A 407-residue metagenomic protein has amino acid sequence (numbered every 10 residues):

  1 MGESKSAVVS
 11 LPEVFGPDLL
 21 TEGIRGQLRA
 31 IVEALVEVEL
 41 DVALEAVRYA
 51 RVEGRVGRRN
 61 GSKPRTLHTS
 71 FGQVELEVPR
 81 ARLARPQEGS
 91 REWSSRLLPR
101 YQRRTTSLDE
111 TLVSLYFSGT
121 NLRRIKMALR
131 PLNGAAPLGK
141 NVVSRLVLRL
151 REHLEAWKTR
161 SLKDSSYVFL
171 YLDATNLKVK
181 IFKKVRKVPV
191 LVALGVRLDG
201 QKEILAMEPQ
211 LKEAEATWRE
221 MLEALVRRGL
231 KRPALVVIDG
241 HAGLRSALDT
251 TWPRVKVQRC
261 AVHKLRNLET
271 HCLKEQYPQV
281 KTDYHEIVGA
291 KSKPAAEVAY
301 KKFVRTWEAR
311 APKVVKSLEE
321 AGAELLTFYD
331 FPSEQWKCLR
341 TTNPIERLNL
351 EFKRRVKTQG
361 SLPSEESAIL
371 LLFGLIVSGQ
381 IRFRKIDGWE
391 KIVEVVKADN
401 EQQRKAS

Functional and structural regions predicted by a protein language model:
M1-N121, K126-E152, A156-Y167: Short, flexible loop/hinge motifs at secondary-structure junctions
M1-V9, F15, A46, E286-S407: Acidic/histidine-rich catalytic cores and adjacent linkers of DNA breakage/strand-transfer/modification proteins
G16, L108-D109, W218, V280 (+1 more regions): N-terminal alpha-helical segment
H68, S114, T159-K163, I181-V185 (+2 more regions): Replace "in large, NTP-powered and nucleic-acid-processing enzymes" with "in large, NTP-powered factors and other
E77-R100, A136-I238, A242, S246 (+2 more regions): RNase H-like nuclease fold core
P253-T270: Inter-helix linker motif
R266-S292: Conserved phosphate-handling catalytic cores of large alpha/beta enzymes
